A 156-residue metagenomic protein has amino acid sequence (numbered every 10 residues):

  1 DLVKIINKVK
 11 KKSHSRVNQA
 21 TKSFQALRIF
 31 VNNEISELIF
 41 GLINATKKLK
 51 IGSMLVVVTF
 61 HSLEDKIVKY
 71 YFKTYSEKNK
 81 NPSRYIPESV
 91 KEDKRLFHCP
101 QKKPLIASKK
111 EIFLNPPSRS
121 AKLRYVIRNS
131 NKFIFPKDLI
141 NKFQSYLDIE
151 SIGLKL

Functional and structural regions predicted by a protein language model:
D1-L156: S-adenosyl-L-methionine-dependent methyltransferase catalytic core, i.e., the SAM/SAH-binding region
